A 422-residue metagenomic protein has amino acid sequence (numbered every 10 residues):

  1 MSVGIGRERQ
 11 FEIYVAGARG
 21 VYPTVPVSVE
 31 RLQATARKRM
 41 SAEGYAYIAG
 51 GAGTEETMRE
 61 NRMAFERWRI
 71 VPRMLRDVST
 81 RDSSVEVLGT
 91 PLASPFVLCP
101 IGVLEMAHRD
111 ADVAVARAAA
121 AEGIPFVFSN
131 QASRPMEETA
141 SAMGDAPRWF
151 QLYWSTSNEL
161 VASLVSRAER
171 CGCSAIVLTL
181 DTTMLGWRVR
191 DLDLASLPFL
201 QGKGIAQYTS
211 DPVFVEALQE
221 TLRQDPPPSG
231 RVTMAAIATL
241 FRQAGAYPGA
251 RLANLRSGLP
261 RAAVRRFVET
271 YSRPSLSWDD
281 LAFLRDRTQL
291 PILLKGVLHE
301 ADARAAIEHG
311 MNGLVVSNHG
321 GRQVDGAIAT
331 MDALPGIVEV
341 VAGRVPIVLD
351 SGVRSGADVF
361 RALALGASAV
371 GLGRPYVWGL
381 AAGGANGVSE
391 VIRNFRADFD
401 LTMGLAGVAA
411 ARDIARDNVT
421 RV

Functional and structural regions predicted by a protein language model:
M1-E66, D332-V422: Alpha/beta catalytic cores of nucleotide-metabolism and tRNA/nucleoside-modifying enzymes
S2-G89, A195, F199-G204, T209-L276 (+2 more regions): An N-cap/entry alpha-helix motif that binds or orients negatively charged groups
R69, S84-E86, P95-C99, P125-V127 (+1 more regions): Short, conserved beta-strand segments within well-ordered enzyme catalytic domains that often line or immediately flank
L88-T90, S94-F96, A146, S174: A generic secondary-structure signal marking the coil-to-beta-strand transition
P91-Q131: Glycine-rich active-site/cofactor-binding loop and its immediate structural neighborhood
V103, R117, A142, T156-L349 (+2 more regions): Alpha/beta enzyme core
A121-V161: A gly/proline- and charged-residue-enriched helix-loop-helix capping module
S129, Q151, L293-G296, G407: Active-site-adjacent beta-strand anchor residues
